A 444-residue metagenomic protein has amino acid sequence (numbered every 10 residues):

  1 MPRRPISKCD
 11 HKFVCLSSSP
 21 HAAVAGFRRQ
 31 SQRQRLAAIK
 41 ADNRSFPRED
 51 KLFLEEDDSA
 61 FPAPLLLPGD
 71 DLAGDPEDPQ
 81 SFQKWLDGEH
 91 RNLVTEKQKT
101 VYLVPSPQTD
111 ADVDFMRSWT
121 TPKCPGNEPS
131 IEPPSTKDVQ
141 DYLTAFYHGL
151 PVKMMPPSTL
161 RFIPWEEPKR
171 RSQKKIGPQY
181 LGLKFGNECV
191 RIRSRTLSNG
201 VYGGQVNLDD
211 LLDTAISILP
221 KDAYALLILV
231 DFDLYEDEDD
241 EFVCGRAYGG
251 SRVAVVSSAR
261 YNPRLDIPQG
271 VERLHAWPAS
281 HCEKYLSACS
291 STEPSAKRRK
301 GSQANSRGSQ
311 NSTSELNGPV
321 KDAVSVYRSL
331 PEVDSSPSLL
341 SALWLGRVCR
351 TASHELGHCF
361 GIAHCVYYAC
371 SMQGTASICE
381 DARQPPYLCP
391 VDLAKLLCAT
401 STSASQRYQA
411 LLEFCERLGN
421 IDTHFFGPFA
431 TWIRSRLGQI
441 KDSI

Functional and structural regions predicted by a protein language model:
M1-C244, K297, S306, T402-I444: N-terminal low-structure segments adjacent to metalloprotease catalytic domains across cellular compartments
V104-S106, V230-F232, A259, A363 (+2 more regions): Structured beta-strand/turn binding interfaces of compact recognition modules in eukaryotic regulators
D110-V113, L234-D237, P263-D266, C379-D381 (+1 more regions): Eukaryotic short linear interaction motifs
D114-W119, D239-F242, I267-E272, H364 (+3 more regions): Short coil/turn segments at secondary-structure boundaries
G200, G204, L208-S353, C359: Active-site-proximal segment of zinc-dependent metalloprotease catalytic domains
H281-R347, A363-I444: Metalloprotease/metallohydrolase-associated module, dominated by Zn2+-dependent proteases
